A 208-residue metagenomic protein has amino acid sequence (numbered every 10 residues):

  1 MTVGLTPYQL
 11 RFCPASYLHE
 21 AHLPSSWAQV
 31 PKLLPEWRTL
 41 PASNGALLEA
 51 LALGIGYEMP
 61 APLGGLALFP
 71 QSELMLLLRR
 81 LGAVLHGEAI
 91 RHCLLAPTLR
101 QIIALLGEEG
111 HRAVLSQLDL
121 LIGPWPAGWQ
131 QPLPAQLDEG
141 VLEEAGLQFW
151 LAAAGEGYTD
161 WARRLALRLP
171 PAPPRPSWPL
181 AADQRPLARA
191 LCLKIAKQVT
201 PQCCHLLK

Functional and structural regions predicted by a protein language model:
M1-K208: General marker for long, soluble alpha-helical cores
